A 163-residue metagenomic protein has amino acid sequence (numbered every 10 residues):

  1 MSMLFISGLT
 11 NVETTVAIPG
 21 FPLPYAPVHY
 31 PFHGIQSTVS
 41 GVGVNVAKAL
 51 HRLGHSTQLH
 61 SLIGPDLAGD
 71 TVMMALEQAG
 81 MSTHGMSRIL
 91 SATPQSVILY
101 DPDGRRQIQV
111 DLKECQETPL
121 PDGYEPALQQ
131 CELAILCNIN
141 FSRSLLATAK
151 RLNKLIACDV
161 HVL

Functional and structural regions predicted by a protein language model:
M1-H60, G69, K154: Glycine-rich phosphate/adenosyl-contacting loop at the front of the ribokinase-like
S2, T93-Q95: Change "...and in nucleic-acid phosphodiester-cleaving endonucleases..." to "...and in nucleic-acid processing enzymes
S2-V12, A75-R88, D101-L163: Ribokinase/PfkB-type carbohydrate-kinase core domain
K48, Q95-L99, Q107: Short beta-strand scaffold segments in enzyme catalytic cores
S56-H84: A glycine-rich beta-to-alpha transition motif near the start of alpha/beta enzyme domains, typified by
G64-P65, L90-S91, L163: Conserved beta-strand edge residues that scaffold enzyme active sites
G69, P94, S142-L146: Short, well-ordered alpha-helical microsegments
